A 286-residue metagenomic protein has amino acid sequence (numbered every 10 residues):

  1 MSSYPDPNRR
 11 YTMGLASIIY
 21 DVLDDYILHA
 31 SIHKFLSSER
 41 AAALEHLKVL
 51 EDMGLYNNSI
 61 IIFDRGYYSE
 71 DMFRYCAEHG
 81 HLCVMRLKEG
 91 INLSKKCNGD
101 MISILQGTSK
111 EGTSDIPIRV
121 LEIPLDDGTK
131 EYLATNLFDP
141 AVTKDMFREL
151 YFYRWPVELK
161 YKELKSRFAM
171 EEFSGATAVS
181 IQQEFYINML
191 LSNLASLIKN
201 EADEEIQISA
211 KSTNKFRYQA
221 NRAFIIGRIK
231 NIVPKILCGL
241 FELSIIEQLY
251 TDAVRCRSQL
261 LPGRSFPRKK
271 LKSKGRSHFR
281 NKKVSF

Functional and structural regions predicted by a protein language model:
S3, R9-F286: Single, function-defining residue in the core of a domain
